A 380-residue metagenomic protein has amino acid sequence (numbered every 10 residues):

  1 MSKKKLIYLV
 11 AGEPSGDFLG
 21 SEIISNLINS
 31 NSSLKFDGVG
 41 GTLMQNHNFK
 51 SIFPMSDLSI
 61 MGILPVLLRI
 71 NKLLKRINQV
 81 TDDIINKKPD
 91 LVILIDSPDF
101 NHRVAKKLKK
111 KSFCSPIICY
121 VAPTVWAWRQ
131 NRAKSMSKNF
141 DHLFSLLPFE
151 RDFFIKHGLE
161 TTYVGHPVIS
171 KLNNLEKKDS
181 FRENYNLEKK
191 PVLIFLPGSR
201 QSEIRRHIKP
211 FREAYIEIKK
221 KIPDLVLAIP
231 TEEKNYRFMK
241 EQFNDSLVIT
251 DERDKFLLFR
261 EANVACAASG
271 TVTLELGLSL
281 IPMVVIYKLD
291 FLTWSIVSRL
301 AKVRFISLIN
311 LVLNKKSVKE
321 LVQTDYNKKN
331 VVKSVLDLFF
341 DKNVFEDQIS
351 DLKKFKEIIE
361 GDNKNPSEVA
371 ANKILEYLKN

Functional and structural regions predicted by a protein language model:
M1-N380: Nucleotide-activated sugar donor-binding and catalytic core shared by glycosyltransferases and related lipid-linked
